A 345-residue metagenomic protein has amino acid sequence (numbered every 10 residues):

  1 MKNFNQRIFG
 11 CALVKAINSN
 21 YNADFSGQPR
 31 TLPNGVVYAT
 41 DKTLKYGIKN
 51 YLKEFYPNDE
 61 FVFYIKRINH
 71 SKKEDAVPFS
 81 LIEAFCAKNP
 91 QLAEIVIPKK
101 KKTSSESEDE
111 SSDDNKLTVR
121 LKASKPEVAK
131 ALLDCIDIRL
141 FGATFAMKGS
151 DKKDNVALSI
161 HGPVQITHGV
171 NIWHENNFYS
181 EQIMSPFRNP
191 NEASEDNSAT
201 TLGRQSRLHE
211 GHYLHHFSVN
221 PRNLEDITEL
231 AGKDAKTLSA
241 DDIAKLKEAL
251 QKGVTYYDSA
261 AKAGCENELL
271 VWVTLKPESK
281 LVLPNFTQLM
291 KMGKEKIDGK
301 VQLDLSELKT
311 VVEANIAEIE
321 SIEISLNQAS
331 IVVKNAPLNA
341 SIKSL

Functional and structural regions predicted by a protein language model:
M1-Y38, K42-L345: Basic polyanion-binding and macromolecular-assembly surfaces
